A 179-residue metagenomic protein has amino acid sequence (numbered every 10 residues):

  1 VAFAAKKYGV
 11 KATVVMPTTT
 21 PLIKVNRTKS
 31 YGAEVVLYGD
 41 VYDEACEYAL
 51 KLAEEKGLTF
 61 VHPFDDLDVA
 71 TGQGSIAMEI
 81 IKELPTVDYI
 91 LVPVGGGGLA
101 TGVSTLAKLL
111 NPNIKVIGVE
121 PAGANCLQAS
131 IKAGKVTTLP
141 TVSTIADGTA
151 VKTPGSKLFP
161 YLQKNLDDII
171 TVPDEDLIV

Functional and structural regions predicted by a protein language model:
V1, A45, A49, V103: Aromatic/hydrophobic pocket-lining residues that form π-stacking "cages" and hydrophobic walls in ligand
A2-Y8, T13-M16, D65-K164: Glycine-rich phosphate/pyrophosphate-binding loop at beta-loop-alpha junctions
V10-L52: A glycine-rich helix N-cap at a beta->alpha junction
S30-A33, E47, A53-K56, A77-I80 (+1 more regions): Short, hinge-like loop/turn segments at secondary-structure boundaries
Y31, F60-F64, V142: Short beta-strands and strand-loop turn motifs
L37-Y38, F60-P63, V92, G118-V119 (+1 more regions): General beta-strand structural signal in soluble alpha/beta enzymes
L58-T59, D88, D167: Conserved acidic residues
G155-V179: Active-site-adjacent helical/loop segments in soluble small-molecule enzymes
